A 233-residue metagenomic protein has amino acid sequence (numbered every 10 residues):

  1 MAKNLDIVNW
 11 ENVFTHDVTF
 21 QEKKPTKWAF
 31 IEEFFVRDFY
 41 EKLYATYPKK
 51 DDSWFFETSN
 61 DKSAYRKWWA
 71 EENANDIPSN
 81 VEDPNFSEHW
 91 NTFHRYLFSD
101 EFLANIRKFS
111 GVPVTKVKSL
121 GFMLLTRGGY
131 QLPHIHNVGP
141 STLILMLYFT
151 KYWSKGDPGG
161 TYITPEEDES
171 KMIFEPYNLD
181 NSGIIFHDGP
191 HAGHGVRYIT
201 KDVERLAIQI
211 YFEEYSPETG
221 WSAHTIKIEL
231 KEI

Functional and structural regions predicted by a protein language model:
M1-K24, A223-I233: Fe(II)/2-oxoglutarate
M1-N4, H89-R95, I144-F149: Short, Φ-rich (hydrophobic/aromatic) sequence segments
D6, D52, P113, W153-K155: Proline-centered turn/helix-capping motifs that create local helix->coil transitions or kinks
V8, D17-N105: Non-heme Fe(II)/2-oxoglutarate
R95, K108-V114, H134-G139, W153: Short, conserved, surface-exposed binding loops centered on an aromatic residue
G111-G121, D157-P158: A short coil-to-beta-strand element that immediately follows conserved catalytic motifs
M123, G129, H136-S141, F149-I233: Catalytic core of Fe(II)/2-oxoglutarate
